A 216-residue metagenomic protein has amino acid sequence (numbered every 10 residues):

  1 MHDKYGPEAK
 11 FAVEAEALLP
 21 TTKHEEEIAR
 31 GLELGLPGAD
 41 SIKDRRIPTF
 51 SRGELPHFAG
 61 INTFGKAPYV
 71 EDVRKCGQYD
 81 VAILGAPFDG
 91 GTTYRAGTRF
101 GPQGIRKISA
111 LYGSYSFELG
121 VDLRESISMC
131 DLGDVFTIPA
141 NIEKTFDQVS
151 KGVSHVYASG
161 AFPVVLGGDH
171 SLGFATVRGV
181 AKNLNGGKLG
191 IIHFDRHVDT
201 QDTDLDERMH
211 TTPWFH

Functional and structural regions predicted by a protein language model:
H2-H216: Conserved alpha-helical scaffold segments that buttress catalytic/binding sites
